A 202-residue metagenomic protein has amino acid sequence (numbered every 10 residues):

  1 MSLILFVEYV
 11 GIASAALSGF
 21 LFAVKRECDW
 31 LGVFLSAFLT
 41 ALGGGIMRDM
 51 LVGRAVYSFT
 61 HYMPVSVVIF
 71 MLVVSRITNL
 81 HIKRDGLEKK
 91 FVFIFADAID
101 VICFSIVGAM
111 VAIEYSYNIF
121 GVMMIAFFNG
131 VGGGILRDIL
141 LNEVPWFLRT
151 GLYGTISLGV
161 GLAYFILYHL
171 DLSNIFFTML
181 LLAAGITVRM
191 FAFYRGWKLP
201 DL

Functional and structural regions predicted by a protein language model:
M1-L42, I46-I119, E143-L202: Alpha-helical transmembrane segments and their membrane-interface boundaries that form or gate the permeation pathway
A126-F128: Hydrophobic alpha-helical segments of small multi-pass membrane proteins
G132-E143: Membrane-helix boundary/interface segments in integral membrane proteins
